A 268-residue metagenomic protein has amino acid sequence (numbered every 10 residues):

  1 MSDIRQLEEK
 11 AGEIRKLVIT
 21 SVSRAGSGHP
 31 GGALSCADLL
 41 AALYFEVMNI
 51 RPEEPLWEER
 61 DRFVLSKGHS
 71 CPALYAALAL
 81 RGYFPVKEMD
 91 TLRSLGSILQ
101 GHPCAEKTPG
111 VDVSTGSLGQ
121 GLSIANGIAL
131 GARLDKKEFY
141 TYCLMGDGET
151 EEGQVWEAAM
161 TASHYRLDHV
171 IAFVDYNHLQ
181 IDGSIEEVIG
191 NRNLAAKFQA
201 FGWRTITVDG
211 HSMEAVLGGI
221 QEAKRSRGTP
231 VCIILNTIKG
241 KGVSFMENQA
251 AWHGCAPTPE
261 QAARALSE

Functional and structural regions predicted by a protein language model:
M1-Q6: Non-catalytic, mobile gating and regulatory segments of ester bond hydrolases
K10-S27, D175-N177: N-terminal capping segment at the start of a domain
V18-S21, A33-H164: Cofactor-binding active-site loop characterized by glycine-rich and histidine/acidic residues
D61-F63, F139-C143, V170, T229-T237: Generic beta-sheet signal
H69-S70, L74, N177-H178, S212 (+1 more regions): Glycine-rich beta-alpha junction loops
Y75-A76, C104, Q154-W156, D182-E186 (+2 more regions): Short acidic, glycine/serine/threonine-rich loops at helix termini
G110, S114-S117, L122-S226: Thiamine diphosphate
M213-E268: Glycine/aspartate-rich loop-and-adjacent alpha/beta segment that forms the canonical ThDP
